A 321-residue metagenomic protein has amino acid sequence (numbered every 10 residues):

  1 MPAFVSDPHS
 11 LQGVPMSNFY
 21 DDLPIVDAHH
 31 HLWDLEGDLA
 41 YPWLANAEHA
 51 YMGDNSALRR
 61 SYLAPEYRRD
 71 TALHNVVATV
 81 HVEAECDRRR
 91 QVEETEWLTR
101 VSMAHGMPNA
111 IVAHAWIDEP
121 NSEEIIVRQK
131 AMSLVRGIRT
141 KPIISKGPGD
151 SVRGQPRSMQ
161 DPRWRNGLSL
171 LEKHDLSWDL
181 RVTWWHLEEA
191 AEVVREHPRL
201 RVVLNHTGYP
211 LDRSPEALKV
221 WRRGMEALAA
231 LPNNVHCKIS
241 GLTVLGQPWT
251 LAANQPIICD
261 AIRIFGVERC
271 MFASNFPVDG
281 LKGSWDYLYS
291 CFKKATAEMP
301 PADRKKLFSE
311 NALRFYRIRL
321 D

Functional and structural regions predicted by a protein language model:
P2-V26, G37-R69, A78, C259-D260 (+2 more regions): Mid-to-C-terminal alpha-helical segments outside catalytic/metal-binding sites
F4-D7, Q12, S17-N18, R89-W185 (+3 more regions): Active-site gating/metal-coordination segments in enzymes
I25-L35, L204-T207: Histidine-centered catalytic micro-motifs
H29, T79, I111, L171 (+5 more regions): Conserved, mostly hydrophobic/aromatic
D34-A78, A131-Q160, L200-R201, H236 (+1 more regions): Active-site gating loops and adjacent loop-to-helix segments of metal-dependent hydrolytic enzymes
E36-W43, E93-E94, E123-I125, D150-V152 (+3 more regions): Short aromatic-enriched loop/helix-cap "lid" or pocket-rim segments at secondary-structure transitions that line
Y41, G154-M271: Catalytic pocket-lining loop regions of alpha/beta-barrel enzymes, especially the amidohydrolase/enolase/GH5 lineages
A57-L58, E85-V92, A115-E123, T183-E188 (+3 more regions): Acidic-and-aromatic substrate-binding clefts and catalytic sites of carbohydrate-active enzymes
